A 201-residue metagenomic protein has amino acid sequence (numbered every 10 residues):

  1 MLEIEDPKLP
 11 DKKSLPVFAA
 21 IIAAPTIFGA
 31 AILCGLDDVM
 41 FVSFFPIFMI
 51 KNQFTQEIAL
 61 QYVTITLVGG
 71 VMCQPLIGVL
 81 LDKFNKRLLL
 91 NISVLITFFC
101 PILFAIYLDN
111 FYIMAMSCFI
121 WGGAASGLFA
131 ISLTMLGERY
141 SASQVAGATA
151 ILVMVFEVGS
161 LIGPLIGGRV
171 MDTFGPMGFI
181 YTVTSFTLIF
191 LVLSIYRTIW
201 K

Functional and structural regions predicted by a protein language model:
M1-K8, L193-R197: C-terminal membrane-cytosol helix-exit motif in multi-pass small-molecule transporters
S43-A59: Short amphipathic helix-loop junctions that connect adjacent transmembrane helices in Major Facilitator Superfamily/SLC
Q61-G70, L152, F156: Transmembrane alpha-helical segments of major facilitator superfamily
C73-N85, M171-D172: Helix-to-loop junctions at the C-terminal end of transmembrane segments in multipass secondary transporters
L88-L103, T184: Structural signature of the two symmetry-related core transmembrane helices
S126-Y140: Intracellular juxtamembrane helix-capping segments at the cytosolic ends of symmetry-related transmembrane helices
A142-T173: A late C-terminal transmembrane helix in Major Facilitator Superfamily
R169-T187: A membrane-interface helix-boundary motif in multi-pass transporters
